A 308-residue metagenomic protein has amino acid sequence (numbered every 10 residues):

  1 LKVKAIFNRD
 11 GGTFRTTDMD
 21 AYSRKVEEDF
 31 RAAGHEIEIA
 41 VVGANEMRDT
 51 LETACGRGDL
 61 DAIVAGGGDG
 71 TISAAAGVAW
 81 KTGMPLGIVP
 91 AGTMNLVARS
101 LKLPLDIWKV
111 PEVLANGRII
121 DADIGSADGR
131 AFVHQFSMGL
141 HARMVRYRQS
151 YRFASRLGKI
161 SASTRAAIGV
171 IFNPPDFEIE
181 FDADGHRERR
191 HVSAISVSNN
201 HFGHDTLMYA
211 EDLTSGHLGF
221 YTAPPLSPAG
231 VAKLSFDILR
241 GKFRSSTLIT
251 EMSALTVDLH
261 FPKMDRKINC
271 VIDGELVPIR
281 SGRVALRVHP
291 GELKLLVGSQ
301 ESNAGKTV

Functional and structural regions predicted by a protein language model:
L1-A62, S73, V308: ATP/NTP phosphate-donor binding region
K4-I6, R15, R24-K25, A33 (+4 more regions): Catalytic core of DAGKc-family lipid kinases
T16, A183, R189, T222-V308: ATP/nucleoside-binding phosphotransfer catalytic cores, i.e., glycine-rich phosphate-binding loops
D59-L60, I119, A254: Short, high-confidence coil segments that cap the C-terminus of an alpha-helix and link into the following beta-strand
A65-G70: N-terminal glycine-rich "phosphate-gripper" loop used for MgATP/nucleotide binding and carboxylate activation
S137, S196-Y209, L276: Glycine-rich phosphate/pyrophosphate-binding beta-alpha loops
R152-S161, T206, A210-G230: Gly/Ser/Thr-rich active-site loops/lids in small-molecule metabolic enzymes that frequently grip phosphoryl groups
P175-F177, H191-S193, T214-G219, S253-L255: A generic structural signal for short beta-strands and their flanking turns/coil linkers
